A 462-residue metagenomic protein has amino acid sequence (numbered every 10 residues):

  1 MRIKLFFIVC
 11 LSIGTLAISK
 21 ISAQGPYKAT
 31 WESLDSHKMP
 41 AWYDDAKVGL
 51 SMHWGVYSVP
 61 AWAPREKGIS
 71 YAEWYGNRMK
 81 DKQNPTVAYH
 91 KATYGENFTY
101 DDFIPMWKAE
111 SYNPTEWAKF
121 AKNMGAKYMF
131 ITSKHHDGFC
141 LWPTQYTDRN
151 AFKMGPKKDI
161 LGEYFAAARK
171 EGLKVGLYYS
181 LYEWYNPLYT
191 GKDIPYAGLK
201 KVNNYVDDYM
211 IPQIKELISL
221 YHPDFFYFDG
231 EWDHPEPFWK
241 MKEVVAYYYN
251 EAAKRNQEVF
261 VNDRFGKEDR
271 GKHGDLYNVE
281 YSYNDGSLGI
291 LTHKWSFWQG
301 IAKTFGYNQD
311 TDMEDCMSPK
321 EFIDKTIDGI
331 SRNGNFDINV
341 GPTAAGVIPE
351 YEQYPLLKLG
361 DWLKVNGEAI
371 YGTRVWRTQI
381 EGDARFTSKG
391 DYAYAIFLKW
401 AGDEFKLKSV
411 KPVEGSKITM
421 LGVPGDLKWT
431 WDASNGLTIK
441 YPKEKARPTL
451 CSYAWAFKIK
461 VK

Functional and structural regions predicted by a protein language model:
M1-Q24: Bacterial Sec-dependent N-terminal signal peptides
A23-K462: Mature catalytic domains of secreted/periplasmic carbohydrate-active enzymes
